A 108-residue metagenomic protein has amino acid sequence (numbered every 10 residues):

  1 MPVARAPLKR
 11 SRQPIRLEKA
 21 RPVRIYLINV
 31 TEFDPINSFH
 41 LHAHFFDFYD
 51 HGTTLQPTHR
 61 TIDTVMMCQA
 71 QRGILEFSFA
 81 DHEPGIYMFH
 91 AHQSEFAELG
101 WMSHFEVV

Functional and structural regions predicted by a protein language model:
M1-V108: Copper-binding active sites and cupredoxin-like electron-transfer domains, recognizing His/Cys-rich ligand loops
